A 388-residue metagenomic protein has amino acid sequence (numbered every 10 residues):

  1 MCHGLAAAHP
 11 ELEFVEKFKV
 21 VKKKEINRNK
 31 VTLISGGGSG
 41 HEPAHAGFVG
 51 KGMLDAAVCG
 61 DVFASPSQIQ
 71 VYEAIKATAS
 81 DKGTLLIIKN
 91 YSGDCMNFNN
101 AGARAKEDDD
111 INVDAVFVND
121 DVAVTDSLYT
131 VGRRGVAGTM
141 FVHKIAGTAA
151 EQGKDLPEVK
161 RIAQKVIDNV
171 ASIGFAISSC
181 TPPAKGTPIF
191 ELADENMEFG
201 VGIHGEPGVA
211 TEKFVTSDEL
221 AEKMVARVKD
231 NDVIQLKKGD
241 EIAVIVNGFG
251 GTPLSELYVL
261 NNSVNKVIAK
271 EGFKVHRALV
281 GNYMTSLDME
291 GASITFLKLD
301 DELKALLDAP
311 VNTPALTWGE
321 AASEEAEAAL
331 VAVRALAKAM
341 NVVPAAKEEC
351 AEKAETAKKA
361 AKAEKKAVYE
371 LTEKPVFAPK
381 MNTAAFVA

Functional and structural regions predicted by a protein language model:
M1-A388: N-terminal loops that bind phosphate or other acidic moieties and the adjacent beta-alpha structural core
